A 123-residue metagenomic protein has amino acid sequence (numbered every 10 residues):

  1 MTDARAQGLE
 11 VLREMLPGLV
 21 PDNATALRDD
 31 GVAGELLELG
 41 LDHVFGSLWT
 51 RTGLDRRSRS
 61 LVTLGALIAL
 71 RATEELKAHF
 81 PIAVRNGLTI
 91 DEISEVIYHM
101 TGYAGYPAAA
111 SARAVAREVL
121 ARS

Functional and structural regions predicted by a protein language model:
M1-R56, R85, A109-S123: Acidic, glycine/proline-rich low-complexity segments that act as flexible tails and inter-domain linkers
R5, A69, M100-A104: Alpha-helical transition-metal enzyme core signature, strongest for iron centers
L36, S58, E75-H79: Amphipathic alpha-helical interface surfaces
L41, R59-L61, L76, I93: N-terminal alpha-helical segment
T52, L70-T73, G87, A104-P107: Residues at alpha-helix boundaries and short interhelical turns
R59-L67, I97: Short, structured motif recognition centered on aromatic/hydrophobic residues
A72-D91, S111-A114, V119: Extended intrinsically disordered, low-complexity coil regions enriched in Ser, Thr, Gly, Ala and often Pro
E92-A116: Preference for long, well-ordered alpha-helical segments
